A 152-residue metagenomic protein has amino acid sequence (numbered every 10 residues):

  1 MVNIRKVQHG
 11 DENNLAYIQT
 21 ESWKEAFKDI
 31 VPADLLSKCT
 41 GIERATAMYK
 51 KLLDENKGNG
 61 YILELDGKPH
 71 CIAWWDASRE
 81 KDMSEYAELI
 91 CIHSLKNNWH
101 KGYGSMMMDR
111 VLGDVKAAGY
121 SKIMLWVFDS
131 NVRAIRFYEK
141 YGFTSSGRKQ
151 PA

Functional and structural regions predicted by a protein language model:
V2-N3: Extreme N-terminal starter segment of soluble prokaryotic enzymes
K6-E12, A16-V31, L35-N97, M108-R110 (+2 more regions): Acetyl-CoA-dependent GNAT
N14, E88, G102, K122 (+1 more regions): Amphipathic alpha-helical recognition patches that constitute DNA-binding helices
I72, N98, Y120, F137-Y138 (+1 more regions): Conserved hydrophobic/aromatic "anchor" residues that stabilize well-ordered secondary structure elements
L95-N97, K101, D129-S130: Active-site acidic-Proline motif in GNAT/NAT acetyltransferases
H100-G113, R136-K140: Conserved acetyl-CoA-binding loop-helix of GNAT-fold acetyltransferases
V115-W126: Conserved GNAT acetyl-CoA-binding A-motif
M124-V127, E139, T144-A152: Conserved catalytic-core motifs of GNAT/GCN5-like acyltransferases
